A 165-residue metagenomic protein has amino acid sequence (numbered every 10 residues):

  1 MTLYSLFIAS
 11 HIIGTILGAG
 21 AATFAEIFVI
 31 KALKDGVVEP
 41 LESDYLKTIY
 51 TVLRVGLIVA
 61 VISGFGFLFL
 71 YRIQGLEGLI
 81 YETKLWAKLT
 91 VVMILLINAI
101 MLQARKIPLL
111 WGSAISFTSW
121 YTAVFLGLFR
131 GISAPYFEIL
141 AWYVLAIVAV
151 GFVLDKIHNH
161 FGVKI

Functional and structural regions predicted by a protein language model:
M1-I165: Polytopic transmembrane helical bundles with strong interfacial aromatic enrichment
